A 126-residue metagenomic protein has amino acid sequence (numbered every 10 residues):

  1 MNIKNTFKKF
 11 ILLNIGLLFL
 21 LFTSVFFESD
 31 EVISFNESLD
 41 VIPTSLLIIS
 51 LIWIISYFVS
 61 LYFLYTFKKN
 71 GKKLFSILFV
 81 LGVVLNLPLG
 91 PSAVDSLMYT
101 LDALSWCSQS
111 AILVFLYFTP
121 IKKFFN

Functional and structural regions predicted by a protein language model:
M1-N126: Topology signature of small-to-medium multi-pass alpha-helical membrane proteins
